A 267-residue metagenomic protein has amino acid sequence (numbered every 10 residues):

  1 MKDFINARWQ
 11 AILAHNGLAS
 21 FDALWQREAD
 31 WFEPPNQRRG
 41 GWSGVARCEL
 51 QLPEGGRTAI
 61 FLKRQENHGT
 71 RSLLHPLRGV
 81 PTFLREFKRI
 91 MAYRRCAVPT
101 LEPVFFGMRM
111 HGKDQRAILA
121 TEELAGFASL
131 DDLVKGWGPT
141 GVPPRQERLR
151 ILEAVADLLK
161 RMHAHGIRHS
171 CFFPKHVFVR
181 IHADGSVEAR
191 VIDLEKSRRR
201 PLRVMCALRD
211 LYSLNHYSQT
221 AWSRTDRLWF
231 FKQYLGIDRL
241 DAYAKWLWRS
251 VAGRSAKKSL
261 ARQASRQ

Functional and structural regions predicted by a protein language model:
M1-Q26, L101: Broad phosphate/nucleotide-binding scaffolds in NTP-utilizing and phosphate-metabolizing enzymes
S20-L130, K160, A164-H165, H169 (+1 more regions): Conserved ATP-binding subdomain of kinase catalytic cores across diverse folds
P76-F83, G141, R145-R148, V204 (+1 more regions): Flexible, glycine- and charge-enriched loops at secondary-structure boundaries
S129-V142: AlphaC helix of the protein kinase catalytic domain
E147-L158: Conserved alphaE helix
F172-V179: Hydrophobic residue at the +6 position relative to the catalytic HRD Asp in the kinase catalytic loop
V179-S186: Activation-loop N-terminal segment of eukaryotic-like protein kinases
V187-Q263: C-lobe/activation-segment region of protein kinase-like
